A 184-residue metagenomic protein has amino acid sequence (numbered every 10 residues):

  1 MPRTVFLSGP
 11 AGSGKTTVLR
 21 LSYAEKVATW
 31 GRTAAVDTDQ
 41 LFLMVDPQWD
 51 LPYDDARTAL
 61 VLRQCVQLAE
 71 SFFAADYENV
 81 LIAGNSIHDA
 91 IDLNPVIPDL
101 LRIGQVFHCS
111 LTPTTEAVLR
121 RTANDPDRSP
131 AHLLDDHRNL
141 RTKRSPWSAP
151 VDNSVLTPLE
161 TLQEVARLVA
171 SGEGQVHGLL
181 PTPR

Functional and structural regions predicted by a protein language model:
L7: Hydrophobic anchor at the beta1->P-loop junction of P-loop NTPases
P10: P-loop (Walker A) phosphate-binding loop of NTP-binding proteins
S13: ATP-binding Walker
T16: Walker A/P-loop
L19-Q67: Conserved substrate/cofactor phosphate-moiety recognition/catalytic segment in nucleotide-dependent phosphotransferases
L60-R102: Glycine-rich phosphate-binding loop used to anchor ATP phosphates in small-molecule kinases, encompassing both
R102-T122: Conserved phosphate-donor/acceptor-positioning beta-strand/loop module used by diverse small-molecule
N124-R167, S171-R184: Small-molecule kinase domains that catalyze NTP-dependent phosphoryl transfer to phosphate-bearing small molecules
